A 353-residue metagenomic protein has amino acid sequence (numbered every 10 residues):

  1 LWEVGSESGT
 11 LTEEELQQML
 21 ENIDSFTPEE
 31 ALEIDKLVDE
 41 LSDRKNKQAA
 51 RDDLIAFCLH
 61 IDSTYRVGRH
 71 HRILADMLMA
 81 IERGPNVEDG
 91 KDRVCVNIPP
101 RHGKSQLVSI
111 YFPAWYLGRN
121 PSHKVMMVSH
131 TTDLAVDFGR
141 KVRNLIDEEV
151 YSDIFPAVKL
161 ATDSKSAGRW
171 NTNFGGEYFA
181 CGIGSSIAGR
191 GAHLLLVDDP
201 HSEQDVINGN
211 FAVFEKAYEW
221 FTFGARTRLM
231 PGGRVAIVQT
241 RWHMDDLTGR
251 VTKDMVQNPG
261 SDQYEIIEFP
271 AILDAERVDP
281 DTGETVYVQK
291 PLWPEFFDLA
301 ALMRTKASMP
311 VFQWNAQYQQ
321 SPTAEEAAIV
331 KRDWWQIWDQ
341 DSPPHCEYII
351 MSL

Functional and structural regions predicted by a protein language model:
L1-D92: N-terminal accessory segments
E88-Y111: Walker A/P-loop
R93-C95, K124-M126, E177, L194 (+2 more regions): Residue-level preference for the first positions of well-ordered beta-strands
V108-N120: Walker A/P-loop NTP-binding motif
V128-G184: Conserved nucleotide-state-sensing and coupling region of NTP-binding domains
A167-F221: Conserved RecA-like ASCE ATPase "motif II neighborhood" in helicase/translocase motors
F211-R277: ASCE P-loop NTPase helicase motor core
D279-L353: ATPase catalytic-site recognition across NTP-hydrolyzing enzymes
